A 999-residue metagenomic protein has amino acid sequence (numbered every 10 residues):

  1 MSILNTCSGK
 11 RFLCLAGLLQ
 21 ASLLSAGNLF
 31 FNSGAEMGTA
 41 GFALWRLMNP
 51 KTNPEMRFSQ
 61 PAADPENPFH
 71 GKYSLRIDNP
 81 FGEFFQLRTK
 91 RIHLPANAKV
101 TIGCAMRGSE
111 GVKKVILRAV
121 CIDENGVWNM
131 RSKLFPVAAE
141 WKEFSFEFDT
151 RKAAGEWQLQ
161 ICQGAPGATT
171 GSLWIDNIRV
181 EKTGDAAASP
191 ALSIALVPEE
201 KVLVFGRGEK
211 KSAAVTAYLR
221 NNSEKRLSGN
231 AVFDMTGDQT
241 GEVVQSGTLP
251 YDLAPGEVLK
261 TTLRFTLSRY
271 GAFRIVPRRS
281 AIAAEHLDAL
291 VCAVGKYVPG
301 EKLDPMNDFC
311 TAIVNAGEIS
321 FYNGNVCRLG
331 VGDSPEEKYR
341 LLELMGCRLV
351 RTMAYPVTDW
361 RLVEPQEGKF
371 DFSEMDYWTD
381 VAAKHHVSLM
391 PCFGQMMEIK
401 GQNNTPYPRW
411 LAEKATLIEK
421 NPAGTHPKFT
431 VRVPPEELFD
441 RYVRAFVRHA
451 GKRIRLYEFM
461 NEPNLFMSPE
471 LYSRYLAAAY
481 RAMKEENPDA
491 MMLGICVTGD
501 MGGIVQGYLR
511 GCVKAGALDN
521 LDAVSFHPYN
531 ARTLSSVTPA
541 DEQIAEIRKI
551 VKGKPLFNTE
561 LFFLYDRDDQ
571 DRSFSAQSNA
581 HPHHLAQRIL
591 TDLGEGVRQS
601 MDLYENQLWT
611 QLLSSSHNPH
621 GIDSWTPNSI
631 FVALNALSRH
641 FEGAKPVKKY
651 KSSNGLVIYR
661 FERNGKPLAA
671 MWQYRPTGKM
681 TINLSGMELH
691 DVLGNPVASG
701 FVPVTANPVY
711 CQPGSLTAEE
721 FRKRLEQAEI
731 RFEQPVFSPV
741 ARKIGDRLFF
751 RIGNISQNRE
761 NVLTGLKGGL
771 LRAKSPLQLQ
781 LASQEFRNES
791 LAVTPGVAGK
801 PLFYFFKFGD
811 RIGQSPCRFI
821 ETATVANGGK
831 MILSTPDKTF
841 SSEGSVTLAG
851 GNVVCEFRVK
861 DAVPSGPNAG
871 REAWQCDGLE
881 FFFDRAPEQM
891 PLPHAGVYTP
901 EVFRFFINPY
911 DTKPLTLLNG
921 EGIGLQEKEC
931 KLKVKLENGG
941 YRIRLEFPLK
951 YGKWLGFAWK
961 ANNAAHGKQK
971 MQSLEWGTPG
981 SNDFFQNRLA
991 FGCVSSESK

Functional and structural regions predicted by a protein language model:
S25-Q245, D252-L259, D304, R409 (+4 more regions): Extracellular and organelle-lumenal recognition/adhesion modules and their flexible linkers in secreted
T216-R220, E224-L227, Y650-G686, I744-F749 (+1 more regions): Carbohydrate-binding surface patches
K338-L344, R351-P427, L438, Y442-R444 (+1 more regions): Aromatic-lined substrate-binding rim segments of carbohydrate-active enzymes
Y442-E470, L493-G499, D522-R532, N558-L561 (+1 more regions): Active-site groove signature of glycoside hydrolases
Y457, L476-Q506, V551-R567, V597-W609: Aromatic-lined carbohydrate-recognition surfaces of secreted/lumenal glycan-active proteins
A531-Q607, A633, L637: Catalytic-core region of carbohydrate-active enzymes that cleave or remodel glycosidic bonds
P582-K679, L693-N695, T705-A728: Aromatic- and carboxylate-lined catalytic core of secreted/periplasmic carbohydrate-active enzymes
P801-K999: Structural preference for beta-rich elements and adjacent junctions enriched in aromatics
